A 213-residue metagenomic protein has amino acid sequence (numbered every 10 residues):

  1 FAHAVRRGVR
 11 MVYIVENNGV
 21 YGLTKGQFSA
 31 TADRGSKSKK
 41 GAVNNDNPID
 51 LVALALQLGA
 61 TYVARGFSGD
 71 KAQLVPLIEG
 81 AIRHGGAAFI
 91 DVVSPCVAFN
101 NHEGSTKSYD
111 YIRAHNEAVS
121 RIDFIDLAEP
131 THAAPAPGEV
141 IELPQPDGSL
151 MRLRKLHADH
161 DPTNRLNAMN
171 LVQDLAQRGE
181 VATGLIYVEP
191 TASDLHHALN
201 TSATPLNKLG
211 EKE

Functional and structural regions predicted by a protein language model:
F1-G22, Q73-P76: Thiamine diphosphate
F1-H3, Q27-S29, E103-T106, N200: Short, glycine/charged-enriched secondary-structure capping and boundary segments
A2-H3, L23-G35, L54: Active-site-proximal loop->helix
R6-M11, E16, G59-A60, H84-A87 (+1 more regions): Short coil/turn connectors at secondary-structure junctions
V12-N17, D91-V93, I186-V188: Short beta-strand segments
A32-A81: Conserved thiamine diphosphate
T61-H115: ATP/pyrophosphate-binding catalytic subdomain of soluble kinases
A98-E213: Flexible, low-complexity linker and terminal segments
